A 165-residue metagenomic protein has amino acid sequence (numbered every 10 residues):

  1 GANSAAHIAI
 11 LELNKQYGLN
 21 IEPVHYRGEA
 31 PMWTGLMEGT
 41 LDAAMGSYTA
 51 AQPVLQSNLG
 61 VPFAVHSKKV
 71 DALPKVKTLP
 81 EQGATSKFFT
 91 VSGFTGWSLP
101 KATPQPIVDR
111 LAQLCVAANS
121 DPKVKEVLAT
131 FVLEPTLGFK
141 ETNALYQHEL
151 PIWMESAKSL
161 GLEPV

Functional and structural regions predicted by a protein language model:
G1-V165: Conserved, function-defining micro-sites of small-solute handling proteins
